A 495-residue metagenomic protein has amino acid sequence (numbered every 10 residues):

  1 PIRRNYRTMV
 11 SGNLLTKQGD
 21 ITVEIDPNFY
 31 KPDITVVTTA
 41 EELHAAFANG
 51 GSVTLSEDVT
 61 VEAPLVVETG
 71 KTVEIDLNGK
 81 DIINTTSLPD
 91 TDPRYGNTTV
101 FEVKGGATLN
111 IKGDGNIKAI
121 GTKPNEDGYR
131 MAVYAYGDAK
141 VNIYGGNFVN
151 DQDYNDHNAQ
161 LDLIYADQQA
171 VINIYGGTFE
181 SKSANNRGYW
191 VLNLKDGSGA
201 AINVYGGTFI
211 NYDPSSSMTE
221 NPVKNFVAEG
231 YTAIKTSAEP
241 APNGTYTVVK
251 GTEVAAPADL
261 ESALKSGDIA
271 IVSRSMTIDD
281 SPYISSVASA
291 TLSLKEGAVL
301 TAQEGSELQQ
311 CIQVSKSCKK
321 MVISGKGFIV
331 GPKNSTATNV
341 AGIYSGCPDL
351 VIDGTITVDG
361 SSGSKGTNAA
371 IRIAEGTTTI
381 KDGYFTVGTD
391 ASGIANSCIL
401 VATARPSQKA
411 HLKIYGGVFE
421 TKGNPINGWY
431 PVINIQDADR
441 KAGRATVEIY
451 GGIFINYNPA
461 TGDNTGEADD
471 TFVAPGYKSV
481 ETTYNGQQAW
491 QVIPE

Functional and structural regions predicted by a protein language model:
P1-I34, A159, N427: Extracytoplasmic cysteine-anchoring/structural motifs
Y6-T22, R94-N97, N225-V227, Y231 (+1 more regions): Short, surface-exposed secondary-structure junctions/capping segments
T8, I82, V254-A255, L300 (+1 more regions): Short, isolated positions in well-ordered beta-strands
T35-A45, G244-S266, S275, I493-E495: Right-handed parallel beta-helix/beta-solenoid
A40, G51-V73, L77-L88, A258 (+3 more regions): N-terminal extracellular ligand-recognition/capping segment immediately after the signal peptide
V66-D76, N97-G121, N125, Y129-S183 (+8 more regions): Surface-exposed loop/turn motifs in large extracellular/passenger domains
D90-D92: An anionic, turn-rich surface loop/hairpin at beta-sheet edges that serves as a generic interaction/coordination patch
